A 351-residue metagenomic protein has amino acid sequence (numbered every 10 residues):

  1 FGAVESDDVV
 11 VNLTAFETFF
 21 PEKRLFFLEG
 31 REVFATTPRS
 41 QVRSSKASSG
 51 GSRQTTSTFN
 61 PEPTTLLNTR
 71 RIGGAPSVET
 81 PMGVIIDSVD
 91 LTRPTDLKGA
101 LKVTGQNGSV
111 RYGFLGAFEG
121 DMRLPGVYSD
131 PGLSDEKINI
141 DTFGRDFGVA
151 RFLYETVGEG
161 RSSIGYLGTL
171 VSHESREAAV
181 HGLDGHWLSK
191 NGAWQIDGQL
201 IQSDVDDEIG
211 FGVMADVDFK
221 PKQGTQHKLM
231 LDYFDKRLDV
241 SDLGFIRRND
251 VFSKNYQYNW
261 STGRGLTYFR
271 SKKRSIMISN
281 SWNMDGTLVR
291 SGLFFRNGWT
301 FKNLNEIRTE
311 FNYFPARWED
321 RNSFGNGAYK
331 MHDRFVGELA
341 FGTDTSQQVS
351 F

Functional and structural regions predicted by a protein language model:
F1-F34, S40-Q41, A100-Y154, I164 (+1 more regions): Carboxylate/His-rich catalytic cores and anion/metal-binding grooves
E5-S6, F16, K23, S175 (+5 more regions): Extended, well-ordered alpha-helical scaffold/bundle regions in very large, multi-domain proteins
T14, L91, E136-F143, V171-R176 (+4 more regions): Alpha-helix capping and helix-loop boundary segments enriched in small/acidic/polar residues
L25-R93: Flexible glycine-rich, low-complexity coil/linker segments exposed to the extracellular/periplasmic environment
I86-S88, L124-I138, T169-V171, S203 (+3 more regions): Extracellular loop and loop/strand-boundary signature of outer-membrane beta-barrel proteins
D96, G198-F351: Exposed, low-structure sequence patches enriched in small/polar residues
Q106-R111, G160-S162, W194, P221 (+3 more regions): Secondary-structure transition into beta-strands, especially the periplasmic turns and strand N-termini that construct
F147-D204, R264, K272-I278, E338-F351: Surface-exposed extracellular loop regions of Gram-negative outer-membrane beta-barrel proteins
